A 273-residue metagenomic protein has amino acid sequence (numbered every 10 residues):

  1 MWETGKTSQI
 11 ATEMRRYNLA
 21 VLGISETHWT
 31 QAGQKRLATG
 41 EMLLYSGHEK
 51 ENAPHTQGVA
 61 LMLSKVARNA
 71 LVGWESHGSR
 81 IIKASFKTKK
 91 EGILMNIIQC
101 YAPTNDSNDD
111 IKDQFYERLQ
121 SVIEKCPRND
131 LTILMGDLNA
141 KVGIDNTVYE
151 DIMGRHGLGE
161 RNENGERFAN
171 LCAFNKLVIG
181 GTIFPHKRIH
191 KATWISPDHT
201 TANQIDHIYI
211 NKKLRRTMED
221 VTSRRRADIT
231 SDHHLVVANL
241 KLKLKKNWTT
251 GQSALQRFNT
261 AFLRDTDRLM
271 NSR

Functional and structural regions predicted by a protein language model:
M1-R273: A shared catalytic/ligand-binding motif for oxyanion handling
